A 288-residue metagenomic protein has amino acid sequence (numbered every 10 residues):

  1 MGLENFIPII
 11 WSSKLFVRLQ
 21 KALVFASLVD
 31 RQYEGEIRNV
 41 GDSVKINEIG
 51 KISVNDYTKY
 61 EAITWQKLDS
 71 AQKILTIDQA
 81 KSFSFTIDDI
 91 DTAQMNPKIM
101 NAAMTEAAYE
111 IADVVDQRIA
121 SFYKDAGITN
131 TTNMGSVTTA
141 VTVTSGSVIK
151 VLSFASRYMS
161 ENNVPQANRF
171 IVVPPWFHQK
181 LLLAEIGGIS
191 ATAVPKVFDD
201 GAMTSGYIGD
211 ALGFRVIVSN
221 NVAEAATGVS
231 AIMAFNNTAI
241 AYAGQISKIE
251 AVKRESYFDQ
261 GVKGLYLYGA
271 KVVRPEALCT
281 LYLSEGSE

Functional and structural regions predicted by a protein language model:
G2-R31, G35-N55, L68-I77, S84 (+3 more regions): Sequence/fold signature of self-assembling virion shell proteins
L28, N55, D116-A120, P165-N168 (+1 more regions): Intrinsically disordered or highly flexible coil/loop and linker segments, enriched in small and charged/polar residues
D42-V44, F83-F85, N101, T105 (+1 more regions): N-terminal, well-ordered alpha-helical segments
K59, W65-K67: Internal glycine-rich alpha/beta core junctions
D89, V173-P175, Y266: Short, structured patches in soluble enzyme cores that scaffold and shape functional sites
I90-E161, T280-E288: Alpha-helical scaffold segments that mediate packing/assembly in large oligomeric complexes
D125, W176-K180, V222-E224: Short, catalytically relevant binding-site loops at active-site mouths
T129-A202: Extended, solvent-exposed, turn-rich assembly/linker loops in the middle of proteins
